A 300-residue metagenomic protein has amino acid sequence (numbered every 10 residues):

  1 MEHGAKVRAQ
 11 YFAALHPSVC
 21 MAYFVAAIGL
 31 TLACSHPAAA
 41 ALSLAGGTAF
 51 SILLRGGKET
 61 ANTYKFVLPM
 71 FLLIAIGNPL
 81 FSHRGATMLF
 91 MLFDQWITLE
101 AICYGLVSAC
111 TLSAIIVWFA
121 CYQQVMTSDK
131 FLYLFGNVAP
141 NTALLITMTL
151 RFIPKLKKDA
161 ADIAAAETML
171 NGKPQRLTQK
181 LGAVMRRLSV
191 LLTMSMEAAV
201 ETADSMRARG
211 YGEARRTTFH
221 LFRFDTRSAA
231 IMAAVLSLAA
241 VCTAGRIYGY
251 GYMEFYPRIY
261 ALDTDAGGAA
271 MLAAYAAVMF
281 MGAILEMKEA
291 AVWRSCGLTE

Functional and structural regions predicted by a protein language model:
E2-I52, A165-E300: Transmembrane alpha-helix interface motif
A9-A13, R55-E59, L92, W96-Y104 (+1 more regions): Membrane-helix interfacial "entry" motifs
S35, L54-R55, F81-S82: Short helix-capping/hinge motifs at transmembrane helix termini and TM-loop junctions
P37, G57, A139-T142: Membrane-helix interface segments
A41, G56-K65: Interfacial helix-loop-helix linkers and transmembrane-helix boundary segments in multi-pass membrane proteins
G46-R55, M70-A75: Alpha-helical transmembrane segments and their membrane-interface exit regions
T63-T178, A291-E300: Juxtamembrane/interface alpha-helical elements of multi-pass membrane proteins
